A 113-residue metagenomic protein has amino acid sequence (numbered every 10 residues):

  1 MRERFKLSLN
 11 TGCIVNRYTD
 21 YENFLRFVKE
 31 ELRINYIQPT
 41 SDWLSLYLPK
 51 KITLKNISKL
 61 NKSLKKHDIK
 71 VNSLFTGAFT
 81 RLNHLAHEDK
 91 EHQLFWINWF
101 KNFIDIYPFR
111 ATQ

Functional and structural regions predicted by a protein language model:
M1-T112: N-terminal pre-domain/capping segments
